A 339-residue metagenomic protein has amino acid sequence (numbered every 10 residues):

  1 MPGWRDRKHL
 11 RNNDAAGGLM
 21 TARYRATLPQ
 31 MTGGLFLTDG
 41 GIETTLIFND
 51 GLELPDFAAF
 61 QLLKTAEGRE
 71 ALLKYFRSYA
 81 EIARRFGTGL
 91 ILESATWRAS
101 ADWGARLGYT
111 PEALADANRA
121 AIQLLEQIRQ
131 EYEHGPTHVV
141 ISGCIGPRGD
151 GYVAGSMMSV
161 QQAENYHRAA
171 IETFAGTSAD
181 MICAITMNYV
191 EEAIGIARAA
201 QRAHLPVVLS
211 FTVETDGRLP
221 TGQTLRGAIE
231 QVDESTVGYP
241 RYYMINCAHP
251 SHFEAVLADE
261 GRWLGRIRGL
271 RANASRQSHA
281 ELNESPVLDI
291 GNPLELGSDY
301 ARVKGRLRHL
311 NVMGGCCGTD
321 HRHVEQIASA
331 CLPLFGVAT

Functional and structural regions predicted by a protein language model:
R7-L19: Short, Lys/Arg-enriched N-terminal segments with co-localized hydrophobic residues within the first ~10-30 amino acids
G17-T339: Domain-level signal for soluble alpha/beta catalytic cores
